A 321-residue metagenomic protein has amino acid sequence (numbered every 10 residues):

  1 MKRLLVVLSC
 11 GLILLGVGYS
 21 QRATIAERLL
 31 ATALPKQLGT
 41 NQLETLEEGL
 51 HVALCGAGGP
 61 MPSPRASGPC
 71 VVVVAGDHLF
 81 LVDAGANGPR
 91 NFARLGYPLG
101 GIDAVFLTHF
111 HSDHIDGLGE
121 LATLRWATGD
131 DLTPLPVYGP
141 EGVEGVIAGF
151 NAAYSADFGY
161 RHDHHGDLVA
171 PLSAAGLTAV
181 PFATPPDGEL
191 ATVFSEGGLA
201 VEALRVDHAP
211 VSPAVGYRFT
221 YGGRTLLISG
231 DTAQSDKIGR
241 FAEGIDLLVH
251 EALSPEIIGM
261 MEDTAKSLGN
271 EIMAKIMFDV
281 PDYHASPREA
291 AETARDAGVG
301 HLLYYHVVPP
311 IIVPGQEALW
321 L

Functional and structural regions predicted by a protein language model:
K2-G16, G216, G222-L227, A233-L321: Cap/insert and terminal regions of metallo-dependent hydrolase folds
K2-L226, G315-L321: Binuclear metal-dependent hydrolase catalytic cores
